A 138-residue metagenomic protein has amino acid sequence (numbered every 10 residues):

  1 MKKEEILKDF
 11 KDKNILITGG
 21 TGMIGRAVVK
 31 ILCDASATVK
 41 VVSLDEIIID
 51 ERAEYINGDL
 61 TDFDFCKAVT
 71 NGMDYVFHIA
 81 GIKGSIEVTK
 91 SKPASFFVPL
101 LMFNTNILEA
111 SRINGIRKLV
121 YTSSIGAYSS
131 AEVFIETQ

Functional and structural regions predicted by a protein language model:
L7, K11-A35: N-terminal Rossmann NAD(P)H-binding glycine-rich loop of SDR-like oxidoreductase domains
T18, V42, V76-A80, L119-I125: SDR active-site strand-loop-helix element
A37-I48: Conserved glycine-rich Rossmann-like NAD(P)H-binding loop of the short-chain dehydrogenase/reductase
I49-D62: Rossmann-fold cofactor-recognition segment
A53, D74, R117: Conserved acidic residues
Y55, F96-F97, S111: A hydrophobic alpha-helix adjacent to the NAD(P)-binding/active-site core of NAD(P)-dependent oxidoreductases, strongly
L60-P99: NAD(P)H-binding glycine-rich loop region in Rossmannoid oxidoreductase-like domains and their noncatalytic homologs
T105-Q138: Conserved Rossmann-fold NAD(P)-dependent oxidoreductase catalytic core, especially the SDR/UDP-sugar
